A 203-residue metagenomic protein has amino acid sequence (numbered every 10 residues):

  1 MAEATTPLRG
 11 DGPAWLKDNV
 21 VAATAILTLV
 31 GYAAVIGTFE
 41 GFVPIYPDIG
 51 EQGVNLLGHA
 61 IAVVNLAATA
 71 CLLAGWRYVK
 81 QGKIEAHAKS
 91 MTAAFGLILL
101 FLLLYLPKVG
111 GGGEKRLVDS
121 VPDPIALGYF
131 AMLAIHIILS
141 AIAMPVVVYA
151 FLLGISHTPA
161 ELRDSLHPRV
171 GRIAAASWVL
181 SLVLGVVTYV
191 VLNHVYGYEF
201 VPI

Functional and structural regions predicted by a protein language model:
A2-I203: Alpha-helical membrane insertion/targeting regions
